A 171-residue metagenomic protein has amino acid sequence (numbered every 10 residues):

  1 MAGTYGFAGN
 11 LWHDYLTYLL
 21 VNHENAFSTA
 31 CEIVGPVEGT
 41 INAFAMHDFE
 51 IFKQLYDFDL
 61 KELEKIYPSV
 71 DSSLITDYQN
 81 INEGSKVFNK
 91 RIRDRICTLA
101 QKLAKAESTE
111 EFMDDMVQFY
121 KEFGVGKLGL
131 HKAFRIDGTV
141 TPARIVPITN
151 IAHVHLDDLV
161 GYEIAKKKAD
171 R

Functional and structural regions predicted by a protein language model:
M1-L103: Intrinsically disordered, low-complexity N-terminal extensions of AAA+/P-loop NTPases that precede the structured
A2, F123-G124, L159: Alpha-helical interaction segments
Y78-I145: Interdomain "pre-motor" coupling segment immediately N-terminal to P-loop NTPase/helicase cores
A100-L103, R144-K168: Dynamic helix-loop-helix/coil hinge segments at AAA+ ATPase domain boundaries and subdomain interfaces
R171: Conserved ASCE/P-loop NTPase catalytic core
